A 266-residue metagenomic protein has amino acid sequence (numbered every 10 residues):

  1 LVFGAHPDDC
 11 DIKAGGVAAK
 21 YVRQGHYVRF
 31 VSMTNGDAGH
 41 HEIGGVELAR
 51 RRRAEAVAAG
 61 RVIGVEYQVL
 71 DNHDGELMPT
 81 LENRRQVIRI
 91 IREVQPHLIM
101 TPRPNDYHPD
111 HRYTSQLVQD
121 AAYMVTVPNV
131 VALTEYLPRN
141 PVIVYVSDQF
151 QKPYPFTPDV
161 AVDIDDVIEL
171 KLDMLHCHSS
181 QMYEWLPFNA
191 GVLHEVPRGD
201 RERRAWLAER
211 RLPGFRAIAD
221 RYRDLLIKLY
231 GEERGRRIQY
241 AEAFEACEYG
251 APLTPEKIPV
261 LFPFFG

Functional and structural regions predicted by a protein language model:
L1-V94, Q116, M124, T134-E135: Active-site rim/loop-helix segments in enzyme catalytic domains that contact anionic ligands
V28, Q95-P96, N140, P158: Local beta-strand N-terminus motif with an aromatic residue
G36, P104, D148: Flexible loop residues that form catalytic and substrate-binding hotspots at small-molecule/glycan-binding clefts
H40-I43, Y154-P158: Short acidic, glycine/proline-rich loop/turn micro-motifs
N83, D110-V118, R139, V167-M174: Internal, well-ordered alpha-helical segments in soluble enzyme and binding-protein domains
I90-Y136: Active-site adenylate/phosphate-handling loop in enzymes that bind or generate adenylated species
Q116, I143-Y145, V160: Functional cores that coordinate and move charged inorganic groups
N129-A132, L137-R139, F150-Y154, V160-G266: C-terminal accessory domains and tails appended to enzymatic cores
